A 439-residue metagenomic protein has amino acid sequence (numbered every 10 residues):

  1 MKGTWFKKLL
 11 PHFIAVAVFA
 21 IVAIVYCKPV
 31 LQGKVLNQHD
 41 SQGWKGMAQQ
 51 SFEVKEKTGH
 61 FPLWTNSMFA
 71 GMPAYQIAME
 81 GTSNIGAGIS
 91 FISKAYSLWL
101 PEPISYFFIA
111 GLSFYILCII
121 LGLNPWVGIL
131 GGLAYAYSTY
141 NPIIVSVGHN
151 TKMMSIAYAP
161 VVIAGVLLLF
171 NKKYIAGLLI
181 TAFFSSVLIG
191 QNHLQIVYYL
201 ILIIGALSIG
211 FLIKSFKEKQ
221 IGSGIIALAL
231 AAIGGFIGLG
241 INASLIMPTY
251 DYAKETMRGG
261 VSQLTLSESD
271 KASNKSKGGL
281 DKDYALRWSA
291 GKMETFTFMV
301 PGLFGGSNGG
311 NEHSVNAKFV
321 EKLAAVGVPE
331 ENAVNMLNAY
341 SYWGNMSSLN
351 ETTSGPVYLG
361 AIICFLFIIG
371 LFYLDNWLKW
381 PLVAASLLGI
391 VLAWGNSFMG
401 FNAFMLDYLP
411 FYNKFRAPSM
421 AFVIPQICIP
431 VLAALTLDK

Functional and structural regions predicted by a protein language model:
M1-L9, L168-L178, I209-I225, D375-N376 (+1 more regions): Membrane-interface junctions at the ends of membrane-embedded or membrane-associated helices
M1-Y26, F108, I225-G235, I368: Start-transfer (signal-anchor) and selected internal transmembrane alpha helices of multi-pass inner/ER membrane
K8, S215-A229, E321-S341, L366-N396: Membrane-interface helix-loop-helix junctions at transmembrane boundaries of multi-pass membrane enzymes, predominantly
H12-F19, G222-Y250, L266-S273, S386-L388: Hydrophobic alpha-helical membrane-interfacial segments at the cytosolic entry of transmembrane helices
V22-F114, L133-I156, D281-L359, L392-N402 (+1 more regions): Membrane-interface coil-to-helix junctions
L31-W44, T249-T265: Alpha-helical transmembrane signal-anchor/signal-peptide segments
I104-G122, I363-F365, L432: Transmembrane-helix motifs of polytopic, lipid-linked glycan transferases
G111-I120, P125-S215, A227-T249: Membrane-embedded helix bundles of polyisoprenyl
